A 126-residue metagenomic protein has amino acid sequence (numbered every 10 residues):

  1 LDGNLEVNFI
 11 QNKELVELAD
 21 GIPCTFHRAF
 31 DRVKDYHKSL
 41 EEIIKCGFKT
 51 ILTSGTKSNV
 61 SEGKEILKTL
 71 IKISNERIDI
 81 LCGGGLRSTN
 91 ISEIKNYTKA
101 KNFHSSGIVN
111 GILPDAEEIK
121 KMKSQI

Functional and structural regions predicted by a protein language model:
L1-L18: Glycine/small-residue-rich loop that forms an oxyanion/phosphate-binding "nest" at active or ligand-binding sites
L1-L5, F48-S61, T98-E118: Glycine-rich phosphate-binding active-site loops on the catalytic face of alpha/beta enzymes
F9, Y36-H37, K64, S88 (+1 more regions): Structural motif corresponding to alpha-helix initiation and N-cap regions
E14, L52-I78, I108: Metal-centered catalytic cores of metalloenzymes
L15, D31-C46, L70-E76, I80 (+1 more regions): Catalytic cores of alpha/beta
G21-S61: Histidine/lysine/aspartate-rich catalytic loop segments that bind and position anionic ligands
C24-R28, I51-T53, I78-G84, K101-S106: Hydrophobic faces of well-ordered beta-strands that scaffold small-molecule active sites in alpha/beta enzyme cores
E118-Q125: Outer-membrane beta-barrel "beta-signal"
